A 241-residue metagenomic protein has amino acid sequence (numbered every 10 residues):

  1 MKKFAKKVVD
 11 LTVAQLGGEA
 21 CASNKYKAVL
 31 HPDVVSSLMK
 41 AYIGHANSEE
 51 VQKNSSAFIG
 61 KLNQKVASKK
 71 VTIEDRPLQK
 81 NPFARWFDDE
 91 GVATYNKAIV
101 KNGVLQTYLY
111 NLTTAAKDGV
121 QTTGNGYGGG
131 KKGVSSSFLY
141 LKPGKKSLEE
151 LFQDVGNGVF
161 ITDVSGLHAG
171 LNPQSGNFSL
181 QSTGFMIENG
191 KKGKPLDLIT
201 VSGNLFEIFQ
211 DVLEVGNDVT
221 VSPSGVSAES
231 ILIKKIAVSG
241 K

Functional and structural regions predicted by a protein language model:
M1-F4, G18-A20, H31, E50 (+3 more regions): Catalytic cores of large soluble enzymes that bind and process phosphate-bearing ligands
M1-Y42, A46, T107, G216: Internal alpha/beta scaffold segment
T12, V35-Y42, F58, L62 (+2 more regions): Generic structural signal of hydrophobic/aromatic residues within well-ordered alpha-helices of folded domains
G18, L30-V34, I43, E50 (+5 more regions): Alpha-helical protein-protein interaction elements
S48-V66: Amphipathic alpha-helical
K61-K241: Dual-mode signal for accessory low-complexity, basic/Gly-rich regions
